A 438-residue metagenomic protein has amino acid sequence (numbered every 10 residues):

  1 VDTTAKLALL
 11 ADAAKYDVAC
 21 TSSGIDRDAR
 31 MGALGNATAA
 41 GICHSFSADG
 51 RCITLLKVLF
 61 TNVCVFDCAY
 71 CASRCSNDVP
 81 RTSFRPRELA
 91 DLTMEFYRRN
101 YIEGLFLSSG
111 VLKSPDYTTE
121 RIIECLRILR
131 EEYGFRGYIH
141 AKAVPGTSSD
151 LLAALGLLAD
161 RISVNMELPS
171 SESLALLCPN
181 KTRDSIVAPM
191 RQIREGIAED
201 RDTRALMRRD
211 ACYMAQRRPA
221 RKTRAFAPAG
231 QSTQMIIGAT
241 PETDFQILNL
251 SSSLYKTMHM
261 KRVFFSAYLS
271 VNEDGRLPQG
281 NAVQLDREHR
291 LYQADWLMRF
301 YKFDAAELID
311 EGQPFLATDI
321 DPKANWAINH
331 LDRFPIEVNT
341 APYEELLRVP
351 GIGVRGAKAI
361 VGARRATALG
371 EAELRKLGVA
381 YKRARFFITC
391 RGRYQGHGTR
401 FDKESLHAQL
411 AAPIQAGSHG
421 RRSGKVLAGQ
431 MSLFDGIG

Functional and structural regions predicted by a protein language model:
V1-V63, A380, I388-T389, G396-G438: Flexible, acidic/Gly-rich N-terminal and inter-domain linker regions that tether and position cofactor-handling modules
L55, C68, L107, V164 (+3 more regions): Conserved, mostly hydrophobic/aromatic
N62-R74: Local cysteine-cluster metal-coordination motifs and their immediate loop/turn environment, predominantly Fe-S cluster
R74-L89, F96-I122, I128-S149, G156-Q216 (+2 more regions): Core AdoMet radical
D116, P169-C178, T203-E242, K261-L285 (+1 more regions): Flexible glycine/acidic-rich beta-alpha junction loops that bind and position SAM and/or redox cofactors in anaerobic
T147-L158, T240-K256: Catalytic cores of alpha/beta
E273-L347, Y381-G420, G424-G438: Long, highly charged, low-complexity intrinsically disordered interaction regions that mediate electrostatic DNA/RNA
